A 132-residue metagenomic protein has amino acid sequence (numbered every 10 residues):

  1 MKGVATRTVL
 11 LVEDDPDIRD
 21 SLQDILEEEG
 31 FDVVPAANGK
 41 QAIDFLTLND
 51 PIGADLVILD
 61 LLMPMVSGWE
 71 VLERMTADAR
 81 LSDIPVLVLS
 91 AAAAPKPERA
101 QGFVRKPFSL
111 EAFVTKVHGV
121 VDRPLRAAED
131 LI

Functional and structural regions predicted by a protein language model:
M1-L10, P16, P51-G53, E111-I132: Non-catalytic signal-transmission and effector/linker regions of two-component phosphorelay proteins
P16-V34, L110: Two-component/phosphorelay signaling modules centered on CheY-like receiver
P35-D44, L48, G68: Helix N-cap/capping motif at the beta->alpha junctions
I52-D55, R80-P85: His-Asp phosphorelay/catalytic-motif detector in bacterial-type signaling
D60: Active-site residues of response regulator receiver
M63: Receiver (REC) domain active-site loop signature in two-component systems and cognate sites in sensor histidine kinases
E70, S82, A91-K106, E111-T115: Alpha4 helix (beta4-alpha4-beta5 surface) of REC/receiver domains from two-component response regulators
L87-L89: Hydrophobic/aromatic residues positioned on beta-strands within the core alpha/beta folds
